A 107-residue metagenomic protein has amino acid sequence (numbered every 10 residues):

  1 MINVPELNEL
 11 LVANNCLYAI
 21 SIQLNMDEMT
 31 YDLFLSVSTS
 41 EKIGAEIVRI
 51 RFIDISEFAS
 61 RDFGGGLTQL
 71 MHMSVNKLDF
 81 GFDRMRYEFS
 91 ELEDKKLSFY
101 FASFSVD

Functional and structural regions predicted by a protein language model:
M1-D107: Surface-exposed, interaction-prone regions used to assemble/regulate multi-protein complexes
